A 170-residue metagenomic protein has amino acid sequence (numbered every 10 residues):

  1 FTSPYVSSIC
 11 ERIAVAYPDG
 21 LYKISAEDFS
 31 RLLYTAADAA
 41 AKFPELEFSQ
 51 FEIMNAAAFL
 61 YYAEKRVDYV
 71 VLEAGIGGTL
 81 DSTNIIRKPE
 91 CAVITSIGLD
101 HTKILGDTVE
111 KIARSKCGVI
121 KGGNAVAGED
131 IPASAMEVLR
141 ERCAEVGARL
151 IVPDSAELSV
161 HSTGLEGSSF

Functional and structural regions predicted by a protein language model:
T2-R87, K103-L105, A133: ATP-dependent carboxylate-amine ligase catalytic core
L46, K65-E73, P89-F170: Acidic, Mg2+-coordinating active-site environments of NTP-dependent enzymes
